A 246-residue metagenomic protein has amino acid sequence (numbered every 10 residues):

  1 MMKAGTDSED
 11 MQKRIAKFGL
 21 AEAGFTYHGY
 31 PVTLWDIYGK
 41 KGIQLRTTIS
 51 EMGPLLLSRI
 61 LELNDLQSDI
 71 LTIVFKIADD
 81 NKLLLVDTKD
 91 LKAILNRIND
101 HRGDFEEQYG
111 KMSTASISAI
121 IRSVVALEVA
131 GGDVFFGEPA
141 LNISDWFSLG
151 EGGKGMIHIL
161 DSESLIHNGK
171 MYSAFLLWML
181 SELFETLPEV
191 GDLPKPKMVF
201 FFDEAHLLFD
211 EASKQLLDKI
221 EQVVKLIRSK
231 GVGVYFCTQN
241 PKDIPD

Functional and structural regions predicted by a protein language model:
M1-K225, S229: P-loop NTPase motor domains
D203, Q239-N240: Conserved H-loop
P241-D246: Short, glycine/polar-rich helix-capping loops at beta-to-alpha or helix-loop-helix junctions that flank or form
